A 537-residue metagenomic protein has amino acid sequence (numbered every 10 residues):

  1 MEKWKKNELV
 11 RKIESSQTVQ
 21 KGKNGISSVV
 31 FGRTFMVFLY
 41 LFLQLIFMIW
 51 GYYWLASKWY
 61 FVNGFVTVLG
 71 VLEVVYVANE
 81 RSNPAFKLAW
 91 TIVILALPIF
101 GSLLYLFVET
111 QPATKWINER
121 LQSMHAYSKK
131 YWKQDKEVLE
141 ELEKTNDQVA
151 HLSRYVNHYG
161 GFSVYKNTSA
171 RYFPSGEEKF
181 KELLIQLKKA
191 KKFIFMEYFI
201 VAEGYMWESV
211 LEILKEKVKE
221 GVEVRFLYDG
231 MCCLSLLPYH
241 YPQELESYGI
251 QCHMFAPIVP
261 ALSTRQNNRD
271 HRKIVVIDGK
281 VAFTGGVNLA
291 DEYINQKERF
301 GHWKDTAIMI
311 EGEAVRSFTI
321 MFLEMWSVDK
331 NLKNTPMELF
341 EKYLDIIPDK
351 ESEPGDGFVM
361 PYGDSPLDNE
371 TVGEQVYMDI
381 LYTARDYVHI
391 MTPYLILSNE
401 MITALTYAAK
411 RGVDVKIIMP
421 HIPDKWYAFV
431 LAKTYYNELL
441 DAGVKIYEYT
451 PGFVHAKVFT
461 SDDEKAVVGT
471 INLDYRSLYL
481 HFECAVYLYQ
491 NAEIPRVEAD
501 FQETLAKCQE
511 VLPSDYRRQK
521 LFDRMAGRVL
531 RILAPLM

Functional and structural regions predicted by a protein language model:
M1-Q375, D379, T383, Y407 (+6 more regions): N-terminal localization/anchoring segments of enzymes in phospholipid and broader phosphate metabolism
M391-T392, M419, Y449, V468-G469: Thr-Gly-centered strand-to-loop micro-motif
Y394-V415, P420, K425: Helical hairpin unit composed of two closely spaced alpha helices linked by a short loop
E400-I402, F429-L431, S461: Histidine/acidic-residue-rich catalytic or RNA/ligand-binding cores of hydrolases and nuclease-related proteins
K445: Surface segments flanking catalytic/ligand-binding clefts of nucleic-acid enzymes
K457: Catalytic-core elements of nucleic-acid end-processing and repair enzymes
